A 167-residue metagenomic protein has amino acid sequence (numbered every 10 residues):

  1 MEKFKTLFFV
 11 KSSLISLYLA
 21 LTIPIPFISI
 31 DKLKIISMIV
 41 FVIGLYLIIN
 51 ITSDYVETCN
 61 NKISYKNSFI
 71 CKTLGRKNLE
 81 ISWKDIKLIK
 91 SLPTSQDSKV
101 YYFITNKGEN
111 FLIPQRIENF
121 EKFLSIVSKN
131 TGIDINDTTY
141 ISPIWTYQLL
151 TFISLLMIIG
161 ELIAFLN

Functional and structural regions predicted by a protein language model:
M1-S29, G108-E109, I133-I158: N-terminal membrane-targeting/pre-transmembrane regions
M1-S64: N-terminal extramembrane/targeting module of integral membrane proteins
K5, L79, S128-T131: Generic secretory/membrane-interface signal
D31-V42, C71-K84, I153: Short charge-dense sequence patches
L33, W83, K90, K129-T131: Short, charged/polar low-complexity linear motifs in solvent-exposed/disordered segments
T52, Y65-F123: Non-transmembrane, membrane-adjacent beta-strand/coil modules in membrane-associated proteins and peripheral
Q115-S142: Juxtamembrane amphipathic/hinge helix adjacent to a transmembrane helix
M157-N167: Juxtamembrane boundary at the C-terminal end of a transmembrane helix
